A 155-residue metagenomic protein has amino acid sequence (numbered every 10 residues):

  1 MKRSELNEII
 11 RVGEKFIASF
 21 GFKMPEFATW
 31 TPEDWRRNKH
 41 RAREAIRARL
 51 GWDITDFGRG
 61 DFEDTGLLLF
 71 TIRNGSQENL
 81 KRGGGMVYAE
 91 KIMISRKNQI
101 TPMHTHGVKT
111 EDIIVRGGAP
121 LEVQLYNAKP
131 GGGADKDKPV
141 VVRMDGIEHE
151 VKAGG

Functional and structural regions predicted by a protein language model:
M1-Y88: A short, N-terminal "cap"/entry segment at the start of jelly-roll beta-barrel domains of the cupin/DSBH fold
L80-A89, I100-D112, R116-G117: A short beta-loop-beta micro-motif enriched in histidine and acidic residues
I92: Short, conserved active-site entrance elements at the starts or edges of catalytic domains
R96, K152-G155: Conserved metal-binding segment of the jelly-roll/cupin
R96-K97, K109-E111, V115-G131, K136-K138 (+1 more regions): Glycine- and acidic-residue-biased ligand/ion/polar-headgroup-sensing regions
G146-E150: N-terminal domain-start segments of secreted/luminal proteins
